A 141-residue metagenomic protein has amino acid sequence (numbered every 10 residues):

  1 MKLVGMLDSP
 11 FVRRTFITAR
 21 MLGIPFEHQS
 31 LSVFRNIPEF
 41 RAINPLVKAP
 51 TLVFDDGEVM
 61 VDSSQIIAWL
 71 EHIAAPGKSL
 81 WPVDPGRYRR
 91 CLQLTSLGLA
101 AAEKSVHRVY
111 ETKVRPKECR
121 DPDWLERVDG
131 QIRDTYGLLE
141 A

Functional and structural regions predicted by a protein language model:
M1-W124: GST-like domain detector, emphasizing the conserved glutathione-binding G-site in the N-terminal thioredoxin-like
W124-E140: Amphipathic alpha-helical packing segments from all-alpha helical-bundle domains
